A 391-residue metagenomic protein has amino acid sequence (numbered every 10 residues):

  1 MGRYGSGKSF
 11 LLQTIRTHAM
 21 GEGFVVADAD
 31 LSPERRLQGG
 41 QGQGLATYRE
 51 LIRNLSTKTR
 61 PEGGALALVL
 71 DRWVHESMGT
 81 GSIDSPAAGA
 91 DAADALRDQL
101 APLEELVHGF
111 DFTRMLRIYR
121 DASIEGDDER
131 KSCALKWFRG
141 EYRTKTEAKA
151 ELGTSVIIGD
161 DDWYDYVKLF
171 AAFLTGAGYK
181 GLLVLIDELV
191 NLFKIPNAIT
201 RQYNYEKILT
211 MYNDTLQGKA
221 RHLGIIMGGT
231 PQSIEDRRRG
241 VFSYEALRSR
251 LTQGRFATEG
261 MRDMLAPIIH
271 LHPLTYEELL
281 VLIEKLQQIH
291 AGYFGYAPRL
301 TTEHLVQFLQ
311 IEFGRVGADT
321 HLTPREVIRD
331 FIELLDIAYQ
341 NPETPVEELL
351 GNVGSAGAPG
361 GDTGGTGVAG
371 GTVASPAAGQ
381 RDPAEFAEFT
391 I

Functional and structural regions predicted by a protein language model:
G2-A177, Y339, F389: P-loop NTPase nucleotide-binding core
L11, Y166, L185, E326-D330: Residue-level detector of well-ordered alpha-helical segments, enriched for hydrophobic/aromatic packing positions
A19, L189, T323: Conserved RecA-like P-loop NTPase ATPase core
E22-F24, Q43, K180-L185, T301-Q307: Helix-boundary capping/turn motifs
I118-K136, T258-R262, H272-I391: C-terminal alpha-helical "lid" subdomain
K131-T302, T363, A369: The catalytic "switch" region of P-loop NTPases
